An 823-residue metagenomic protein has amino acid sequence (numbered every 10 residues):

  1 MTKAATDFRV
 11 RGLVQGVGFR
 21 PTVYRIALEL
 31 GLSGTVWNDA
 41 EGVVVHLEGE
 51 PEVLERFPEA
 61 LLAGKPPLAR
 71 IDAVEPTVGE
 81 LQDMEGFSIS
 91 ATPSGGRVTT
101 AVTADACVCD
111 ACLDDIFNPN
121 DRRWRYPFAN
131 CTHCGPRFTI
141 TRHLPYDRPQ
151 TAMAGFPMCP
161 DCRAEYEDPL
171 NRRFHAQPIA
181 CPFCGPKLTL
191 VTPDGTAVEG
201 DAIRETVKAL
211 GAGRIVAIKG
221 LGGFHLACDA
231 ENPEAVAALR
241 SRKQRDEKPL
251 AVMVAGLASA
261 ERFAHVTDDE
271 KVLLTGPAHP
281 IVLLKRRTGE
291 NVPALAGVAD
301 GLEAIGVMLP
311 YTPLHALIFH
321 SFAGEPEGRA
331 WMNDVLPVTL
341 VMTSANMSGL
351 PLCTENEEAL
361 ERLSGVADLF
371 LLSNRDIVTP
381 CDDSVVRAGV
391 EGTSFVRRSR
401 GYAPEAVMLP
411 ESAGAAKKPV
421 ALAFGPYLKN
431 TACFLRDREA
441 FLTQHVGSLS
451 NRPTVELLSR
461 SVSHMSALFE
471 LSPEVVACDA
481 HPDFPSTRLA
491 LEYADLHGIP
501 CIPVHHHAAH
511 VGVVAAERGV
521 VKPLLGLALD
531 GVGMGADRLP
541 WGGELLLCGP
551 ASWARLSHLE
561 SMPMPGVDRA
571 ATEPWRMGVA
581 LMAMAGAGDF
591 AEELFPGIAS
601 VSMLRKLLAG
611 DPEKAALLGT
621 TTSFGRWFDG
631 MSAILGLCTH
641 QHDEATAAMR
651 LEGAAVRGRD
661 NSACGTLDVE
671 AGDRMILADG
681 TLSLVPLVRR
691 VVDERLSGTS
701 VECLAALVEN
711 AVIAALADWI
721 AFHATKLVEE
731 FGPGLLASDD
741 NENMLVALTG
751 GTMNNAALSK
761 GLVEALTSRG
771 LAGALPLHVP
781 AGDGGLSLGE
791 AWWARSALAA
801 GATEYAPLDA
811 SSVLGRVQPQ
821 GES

Functional and structural regions predicted by a protein language model:
M1-P178, P182-T189, G200: Intrinsically disordered, low-complexity, mixed-charge
G64, E165, F322-G414, A616 (+1 more regions): Internal gly/pro-rich beta-alpha loop/helix module that stabilizes soluble enzyme cofactors or their anionic handles
V78, G223-T288: A phosphate-binding glycine/aspartate-rich beta-alpha loop in the early core of alpha/beta enzymes
P178, G185-K187, P426-H464, A580-T620 (+2 more regions): A contiguous, well-structured pocket-lining segment that forms one wall/lid of small-molecule binding clefts in soluble
A217, E470-D483, I502, F731-T752: Short glycine-rich phosphate-binding loop at a beta-alpha junction
E261-V266, L317, L352-A359, D383-S384 (+2 more regions): Conserved phosphate-binding catalytic cores of ATP/NTP-utilizing and phosphoryl-transfer enzymes
D479, H497-H510, M744-T749, N754-A756 (+1 more regions): Conserved phosphate-binding/catalytic loops in two-lobed NTP-binding clefts
H507-L529, M534-G535, P574-A583, A774-E822: Glycine-rich phosphate-binding/hydrolytic loop that grips phosphoryl groups
